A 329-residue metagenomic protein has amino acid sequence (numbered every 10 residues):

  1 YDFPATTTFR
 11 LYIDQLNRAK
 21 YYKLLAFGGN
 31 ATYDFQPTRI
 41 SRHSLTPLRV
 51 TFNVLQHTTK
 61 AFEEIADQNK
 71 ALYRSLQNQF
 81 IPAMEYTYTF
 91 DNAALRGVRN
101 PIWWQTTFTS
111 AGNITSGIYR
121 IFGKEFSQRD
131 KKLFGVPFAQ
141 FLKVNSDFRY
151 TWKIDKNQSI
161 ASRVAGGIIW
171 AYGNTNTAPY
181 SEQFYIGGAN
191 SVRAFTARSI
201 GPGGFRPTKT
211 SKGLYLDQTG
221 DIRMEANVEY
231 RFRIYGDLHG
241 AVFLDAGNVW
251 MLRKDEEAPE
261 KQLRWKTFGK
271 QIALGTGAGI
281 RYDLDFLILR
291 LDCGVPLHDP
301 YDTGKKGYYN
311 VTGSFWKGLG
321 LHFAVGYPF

Functional and structural regions predicted by a protein language model:
Y1-Q105, R193-A194, I200, F205-P207 (+3 more regions): Gram-negative/organellar outer-membrane beta-barrel architecture
A5, P37-R39, I154-Q158, I234-L238 (+1 more regions): Short coil turns and loop connectors of transmembrane beta-barrels in diderm outer membranes and organellar homologs
S44-F232, V242-K266: C-terminal outer-membrane beta-barrel translocator/porin domains of Gram-negative envelope proteins and their
M224-F232, A246, A273-L284, A324-V325: Conserved C-terminal beta-signal and adjacent last beta-strands/turns of outer-membrane beta-barrel proteins
D245-G247, L252, G277, R281 (+2 more regions): Flexible, small/polar- and glycine-enriched "cap/hinge" segments at structural transition points
E256-L284, Y309-N310: Strand-loop-strand
